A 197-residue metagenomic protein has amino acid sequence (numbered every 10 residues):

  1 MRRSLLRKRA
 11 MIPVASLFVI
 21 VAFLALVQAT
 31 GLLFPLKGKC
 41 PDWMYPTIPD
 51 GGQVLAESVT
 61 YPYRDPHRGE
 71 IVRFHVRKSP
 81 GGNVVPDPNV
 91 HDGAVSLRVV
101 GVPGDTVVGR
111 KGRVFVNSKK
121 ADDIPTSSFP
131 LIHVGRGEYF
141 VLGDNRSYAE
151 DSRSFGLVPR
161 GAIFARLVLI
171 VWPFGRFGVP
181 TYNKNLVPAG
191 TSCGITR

Functional and structural regions predicted by a protein language model:
M1-A94, G161-R197: Protein maturation boundaries and topogenic segments
K39, A94-S96, G109, V134 (+1 more regions): A broad, structural micro-motif
T60-P62, S79-P80, V107-V108, V114 (+3 more regions): Solvent-exposed loop/turn segments at secondary-structure junctions within structured extracellular/periplasmic domains
D92-F115, K119: Mid-length scaffold segments of soluble, non-membrane domains
P125-G137: Acidic loop->beta-strand submotif enriched in PP2C/PPM serine/threonine phosphatases
G143: Phosphate/adenylate-binding glycine loop and adjacent helical scaffold
